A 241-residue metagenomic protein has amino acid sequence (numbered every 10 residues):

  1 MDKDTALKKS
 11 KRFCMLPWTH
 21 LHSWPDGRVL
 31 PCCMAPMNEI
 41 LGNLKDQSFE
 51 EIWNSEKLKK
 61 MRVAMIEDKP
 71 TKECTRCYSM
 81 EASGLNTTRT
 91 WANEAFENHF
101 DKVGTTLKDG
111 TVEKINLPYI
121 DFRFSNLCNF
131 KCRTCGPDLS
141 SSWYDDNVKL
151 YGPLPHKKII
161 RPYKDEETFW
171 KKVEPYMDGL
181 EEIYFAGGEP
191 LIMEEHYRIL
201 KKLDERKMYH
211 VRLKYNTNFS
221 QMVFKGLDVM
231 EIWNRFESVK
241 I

Functional and structural regions predicted by a protein language model:
M1-N98, K102: Accessory C-terminal segments flanking Radical SAM cores
K11, T71-C74, D121, S125 (+1 more regions): Residues immediately within or flanking Cys/His clusters that coordinate Zn2+ in small zinc-binding modules
W24-G27, F49, C77, F124 (+3 more regions): Generic structural signal for small/hydrophobic residues in well-ordered secondary structure, especially within
K72-P118, V148-F169, P175: Non-catalytic membrane-proximal stalk/linker segments that position and tether the catalytic domains
Y78-M80, C135-S141: Detector for the c-type heme attachment site
L117-L127, D138-D165, D178-H196, R206-G226 (+1 more regions): Core AdoMet radical
F169-Y176, V229-W233: Short amphipathic alpha-helix with an adjacent loop that forms part of the alpha/beta core around
R198-K202, E231: Alpha-helical scaffolding segments of alpha/beta enzyme cores, especially the outer helices of TIM-barrel or partial
